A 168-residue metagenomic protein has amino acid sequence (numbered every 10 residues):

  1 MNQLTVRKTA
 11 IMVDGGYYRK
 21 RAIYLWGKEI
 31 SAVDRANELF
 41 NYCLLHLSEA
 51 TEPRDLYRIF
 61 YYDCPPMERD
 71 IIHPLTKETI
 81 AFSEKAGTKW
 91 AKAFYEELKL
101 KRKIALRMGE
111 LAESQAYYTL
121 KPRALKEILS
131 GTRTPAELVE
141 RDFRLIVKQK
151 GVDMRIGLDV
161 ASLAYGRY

Functional and structural regions predicted by a protein language model:
M1-G131, P135, E140-L145, V152: Domain-level signal for Mg2+-assisted phosphodiester chemistry and nucleotide/NA-binding surfaces in nucleic-acid
M1-T5, D159-G166: A short acidic-Thr-Gly-centered motif at the start of a beta-strand
I146, K150-M154, L163-Y168: Active-site histidine-anchored catalytic micro-motif
